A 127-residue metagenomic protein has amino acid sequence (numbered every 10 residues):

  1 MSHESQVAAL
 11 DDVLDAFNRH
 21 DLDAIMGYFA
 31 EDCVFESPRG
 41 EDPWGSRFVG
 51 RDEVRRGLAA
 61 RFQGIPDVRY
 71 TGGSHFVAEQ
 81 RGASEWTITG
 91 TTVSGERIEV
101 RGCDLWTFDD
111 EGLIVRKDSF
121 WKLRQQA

Functional and structural regions predicted by a protein language model:
M1-E31: Short, low-complexity N-terminal intrinsically disordered segments enriched in polar/charged residues
M1-S5, R55, A59-A127: A beta-strand edge to alpha-helix "cap/lid" segment located at domain peripheries
Q6-A9, D21, G50, V54 (+1 more regions): Alpha-helical structural motif
D15, R19-L22, G27, E36 (+3 more regions): A generic signature of intrinsically disordered, low-complexity regions enriched in glycine/proline and charged/polar
R19, D23, F48, E53 (+2 more regions): Short, flexible micro-motifs
A24-E79: A solvent-exposed, acidic/Ser-Thr-rich amphipathic alpha-helical stretch
